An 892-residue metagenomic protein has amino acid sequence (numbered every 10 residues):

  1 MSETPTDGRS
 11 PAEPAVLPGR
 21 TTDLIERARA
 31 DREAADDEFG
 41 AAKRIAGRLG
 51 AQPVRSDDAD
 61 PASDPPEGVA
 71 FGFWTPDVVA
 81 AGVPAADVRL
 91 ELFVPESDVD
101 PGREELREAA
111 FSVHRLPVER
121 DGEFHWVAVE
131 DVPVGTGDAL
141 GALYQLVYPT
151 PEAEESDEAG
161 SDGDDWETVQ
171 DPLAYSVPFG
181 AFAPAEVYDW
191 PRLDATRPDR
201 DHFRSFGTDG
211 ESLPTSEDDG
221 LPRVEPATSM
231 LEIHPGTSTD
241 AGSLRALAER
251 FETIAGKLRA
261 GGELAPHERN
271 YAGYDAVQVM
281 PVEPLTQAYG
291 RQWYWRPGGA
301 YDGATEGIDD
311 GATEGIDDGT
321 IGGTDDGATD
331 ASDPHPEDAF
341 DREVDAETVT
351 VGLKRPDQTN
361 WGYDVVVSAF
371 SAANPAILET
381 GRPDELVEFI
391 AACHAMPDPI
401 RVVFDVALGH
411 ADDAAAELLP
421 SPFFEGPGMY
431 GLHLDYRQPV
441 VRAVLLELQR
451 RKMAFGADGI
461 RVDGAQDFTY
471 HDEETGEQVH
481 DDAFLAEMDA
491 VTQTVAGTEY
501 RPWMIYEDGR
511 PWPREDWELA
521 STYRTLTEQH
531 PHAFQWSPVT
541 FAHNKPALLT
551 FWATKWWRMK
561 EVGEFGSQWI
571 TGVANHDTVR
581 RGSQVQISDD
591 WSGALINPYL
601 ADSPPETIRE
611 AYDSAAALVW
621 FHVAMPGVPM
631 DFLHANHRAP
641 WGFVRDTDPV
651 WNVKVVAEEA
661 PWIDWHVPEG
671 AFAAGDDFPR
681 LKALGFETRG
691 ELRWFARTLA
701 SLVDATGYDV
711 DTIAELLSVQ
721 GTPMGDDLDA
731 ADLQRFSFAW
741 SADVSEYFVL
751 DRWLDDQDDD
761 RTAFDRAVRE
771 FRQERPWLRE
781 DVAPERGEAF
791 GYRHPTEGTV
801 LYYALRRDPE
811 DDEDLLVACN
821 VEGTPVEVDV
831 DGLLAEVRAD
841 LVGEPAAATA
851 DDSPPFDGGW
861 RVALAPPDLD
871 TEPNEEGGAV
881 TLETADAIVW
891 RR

Functional and structural regions predicted by a protein language model:
M1-L231, L244-R259, I308-S332, E610-V619 (+1 more regions): Carbohydrate-interacting/catalytic domains
S229-I233, V277, V402-V406, I460-V462 (+3 more regions): Hydrophobic faces of well-ordered beta-strands that scaffold small-molecule active sites in alpha/beta enzyme cores
H234-R245, D364-P383, P427-A443, A465-D482 (+1 more regions): The substrate-binding groove and active-site-proximal loops of carbohydrate-active enzymes, especially glycoside
T253-T286, D333-Q358, A454-F455, G459 (+1 more regions): Catalytic domains of carbohydrate-active enzymes, especially glycoside hydrolases
G256-Y271, L386-I400, Y436-I460: An active-site-proximal structural segment forming one wall of the substrate-binding cleft that immediately precedes
Y289-G319, G323-D384, A391, D412-V440 (+2 more regions): Aromatic- and acidic-residue-enriched carbohydrate-binding clefts of CAZyme catalytic domains
A411-L519: Active-site neighborhood of glycoside hydrolase catalytic domains
A496-F695, A700-D709, E715-S718: Conserved alpha/beta catalytic core and glycan-binding cleft of carbohydrate-active enzymes
